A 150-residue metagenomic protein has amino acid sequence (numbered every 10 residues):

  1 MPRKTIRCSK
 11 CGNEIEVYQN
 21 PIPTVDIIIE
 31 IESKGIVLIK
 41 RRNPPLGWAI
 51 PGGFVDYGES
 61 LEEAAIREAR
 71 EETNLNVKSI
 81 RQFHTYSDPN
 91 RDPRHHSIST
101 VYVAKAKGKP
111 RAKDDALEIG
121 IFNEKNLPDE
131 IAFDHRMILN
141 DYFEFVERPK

Functional and structural regions predicted by a protein language model:
M1-D26: Acidic, metal-coordinating catalytic segment for phosphate/diphosphate chemistry, firing primarily on the Nudix
P21, L46, R94-I98: Residue-level preference for beta-strand/loop junctions
I29-E30, L38, A104, I121: Conserved hydrophobic "DFG−1" position in protein kinase catalytic cores
E30-E72: Conserved Nudix-box catalytic region and its N-terminal flanking loop in Nudix hydrolases and closely related
G35, V77-I80: Short acidic capping loops at alpha-helix termini that bridge into adjacent secondary structure
V55-K78, Y86-Y142, P149: Unchanged
